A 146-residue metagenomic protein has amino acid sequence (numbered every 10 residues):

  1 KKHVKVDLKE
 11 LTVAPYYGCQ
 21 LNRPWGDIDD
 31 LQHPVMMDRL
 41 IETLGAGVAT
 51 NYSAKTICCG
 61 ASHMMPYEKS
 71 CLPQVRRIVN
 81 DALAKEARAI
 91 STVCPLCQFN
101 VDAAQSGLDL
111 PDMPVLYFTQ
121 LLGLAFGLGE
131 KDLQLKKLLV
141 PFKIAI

Functional and structural regions predicted by a protein language model:
K1-I146: Iron-sulfur cluster-binding electron-transfer modules in prokaryotic oxidoreductases
